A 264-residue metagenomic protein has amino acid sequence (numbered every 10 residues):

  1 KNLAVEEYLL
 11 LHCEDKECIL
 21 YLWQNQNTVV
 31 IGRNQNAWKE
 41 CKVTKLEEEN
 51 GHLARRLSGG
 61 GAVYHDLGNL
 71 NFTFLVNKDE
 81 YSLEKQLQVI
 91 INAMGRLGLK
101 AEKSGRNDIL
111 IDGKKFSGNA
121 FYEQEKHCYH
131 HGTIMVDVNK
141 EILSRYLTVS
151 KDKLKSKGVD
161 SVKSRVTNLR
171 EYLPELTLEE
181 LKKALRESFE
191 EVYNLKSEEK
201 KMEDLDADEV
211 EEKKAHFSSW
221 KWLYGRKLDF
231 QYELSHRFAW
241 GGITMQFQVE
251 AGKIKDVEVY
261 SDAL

Functional and structural regions predicted by a protein language model:
K1-N36, F121, Y146, V166-L173 (+2 more regions): Active-site loop/lid in soluble adenylation, ligation, and acyl-transfer enzymes
K1-Y81: N-terminal lobe of the biotin/lipoate ligase/transferase fold
K39-C41, E80-K85, I142, T177-E180: Short, conserved charged micro-motifs
L57-L75, D152-E171: Residues forming anionic-ligand binding surfaces in small-molecule and nucleic-acid pockets of primarily soluble enzymes
N69-R106: Contiguous, small/hydrophobic- and glycine-enriched helical/loop subdomains that border and often "cap" functional
L99-S164: Internal, well-ordered alpha/beta segment that forms a basic, Gly-enriched binding/recognition surface
V159-Y172, Q248-L264: A hydrophobic, small-residue-rich beta->alpha segment in the mid-to-C-terminal subdomain of diverse proteins
